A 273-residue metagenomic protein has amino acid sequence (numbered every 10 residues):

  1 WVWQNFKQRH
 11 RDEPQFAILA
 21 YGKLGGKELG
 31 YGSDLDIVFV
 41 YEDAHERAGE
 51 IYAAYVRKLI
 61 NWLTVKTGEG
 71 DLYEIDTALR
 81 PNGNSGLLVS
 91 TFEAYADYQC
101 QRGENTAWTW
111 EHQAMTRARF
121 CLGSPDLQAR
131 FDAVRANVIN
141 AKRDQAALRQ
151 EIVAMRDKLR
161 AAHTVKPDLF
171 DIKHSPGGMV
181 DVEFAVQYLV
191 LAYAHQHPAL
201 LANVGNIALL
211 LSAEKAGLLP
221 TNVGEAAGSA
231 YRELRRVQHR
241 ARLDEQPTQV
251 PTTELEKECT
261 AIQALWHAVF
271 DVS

Functional and structural regions predicted by a protein language model:
W1-S273: A nucleotide- and high-energy phosphate-metabolite-utilizing enzyme signature
